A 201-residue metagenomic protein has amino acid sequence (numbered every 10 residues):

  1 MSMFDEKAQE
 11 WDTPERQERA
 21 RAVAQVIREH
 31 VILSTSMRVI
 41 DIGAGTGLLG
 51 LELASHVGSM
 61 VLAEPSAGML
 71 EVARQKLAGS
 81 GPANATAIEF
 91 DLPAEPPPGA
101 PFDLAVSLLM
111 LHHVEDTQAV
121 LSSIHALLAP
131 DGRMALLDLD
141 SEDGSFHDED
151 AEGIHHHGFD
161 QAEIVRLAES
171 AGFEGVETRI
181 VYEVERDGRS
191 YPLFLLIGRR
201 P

Functional and structural regions predicted by a protein language model:
M1-S34, L49, V72, G79: Conserved class I S-adenosyl-L-methionine
D12-E18, A63, R133-P192, I197: C-terminal alpha-helical "lid/dimerization" subdomain adjacent to the S-adenosyl-L-methionine
R38, G132-R133: Short glycine-centered segments of the SAM/dcSAM-binding site in methyltransferase folds
I40-A94: Class I SAM-dependent methyltransferase SAM/SAH-binding core
A94-A100: Short amphipathic alpha-helix with an adjacent loop that forms part of the alpha/beta core around
V106: A conserved beta-strand element that flanks and buttresses the S-adenosyl-L-methionine
L109-M110: Short catalytic micro-motifs in class I SAM-dependent methyltransferases
Q118-P130: A short glycine-rich, Lys/Arg-flanked "PGG" loop and its adjoining helix->strand segment in the class I
